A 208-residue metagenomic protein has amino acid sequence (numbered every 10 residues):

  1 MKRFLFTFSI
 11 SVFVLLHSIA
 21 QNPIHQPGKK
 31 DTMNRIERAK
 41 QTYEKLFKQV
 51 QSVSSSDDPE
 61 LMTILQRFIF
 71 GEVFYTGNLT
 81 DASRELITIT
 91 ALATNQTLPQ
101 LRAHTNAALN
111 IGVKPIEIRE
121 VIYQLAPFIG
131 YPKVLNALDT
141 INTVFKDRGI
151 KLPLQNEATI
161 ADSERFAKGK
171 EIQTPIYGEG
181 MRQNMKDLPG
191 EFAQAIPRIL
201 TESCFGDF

Functional and structural regions predicted by a protein language model:
M1-F4: Positively charged n-region of N-terminal signal peptides that target proteins for export
T7-H17: Bacterial N-terminal signal peptides
Q21-D81, V134-F208: Acidic, glycine/proline-rich low-complexity segments that act as flexible tails and inter-domain linkers
T80, T97, K114-E117: Helix N-cap / loop-to-helix initiation motif
S83-L92, L101, V121-I122: Short, structured motif recognition centered on aromatic/hydrophobic residues
N95-R102, L135: Short helix-capping/linker segments at secondary-structure and domain boundaries
R102-K114: Mid-chain, well-packed structural core segment of small domains
A126-P132: Substrate/cofactor-recognition hotspot
